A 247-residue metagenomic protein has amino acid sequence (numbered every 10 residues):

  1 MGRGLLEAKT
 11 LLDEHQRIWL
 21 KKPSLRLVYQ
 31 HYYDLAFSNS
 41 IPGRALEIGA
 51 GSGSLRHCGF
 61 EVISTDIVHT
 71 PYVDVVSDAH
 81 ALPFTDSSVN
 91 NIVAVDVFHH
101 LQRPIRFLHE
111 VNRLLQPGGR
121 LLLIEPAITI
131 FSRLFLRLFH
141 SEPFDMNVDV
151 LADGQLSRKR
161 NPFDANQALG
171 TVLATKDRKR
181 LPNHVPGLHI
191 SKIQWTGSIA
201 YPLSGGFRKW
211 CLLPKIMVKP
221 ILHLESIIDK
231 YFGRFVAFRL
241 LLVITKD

Functional and structural regions predicted by a protein language model:
M1-H80: Conserved N-terminal segment of class I S-adenosyl-L-methionine
Q30, K179, N183-D247: A C-terminal cap/extension of S-adenosyl-L-methionine-dependent methyltransferases that defines the acceptor-substrate
P42, V89-N90, P186: Local beta-strand N-terminus motif with an aromatic residue
H80-I92: A short acidic, Gly/Pro-enriched loop at the edge of an enzyme's catalytic core that lines a small-molecule cofactor
N91-V97, L123: A short beta-strand submotif of the Rossmann-like class I SAM-dependent methyltransferase core that lines
I105-R120: A short glycine-rich, Lys/Arg-flanked "PGG" loop and its adjoining helix->strand segment in the class I
L121-S157: Conserved class I S-adenosyl-L-methionine
R160-R178: Acceptor-substrate binding/catalytic loop of class I
